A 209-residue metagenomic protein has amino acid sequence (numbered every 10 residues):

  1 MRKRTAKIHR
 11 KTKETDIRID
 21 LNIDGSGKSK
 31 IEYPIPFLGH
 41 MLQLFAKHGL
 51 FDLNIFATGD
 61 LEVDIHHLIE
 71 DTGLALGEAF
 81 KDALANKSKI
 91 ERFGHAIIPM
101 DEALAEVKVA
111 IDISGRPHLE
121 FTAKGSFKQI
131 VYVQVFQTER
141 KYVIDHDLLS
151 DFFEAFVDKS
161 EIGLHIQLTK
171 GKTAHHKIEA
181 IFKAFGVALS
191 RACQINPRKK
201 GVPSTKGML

Functional and structural regions predicted by a protein language model:
M1-L209: Structural preference for solvent-exposed beta-strand-turn elements and adjacent flexible terminal/loop segments within
